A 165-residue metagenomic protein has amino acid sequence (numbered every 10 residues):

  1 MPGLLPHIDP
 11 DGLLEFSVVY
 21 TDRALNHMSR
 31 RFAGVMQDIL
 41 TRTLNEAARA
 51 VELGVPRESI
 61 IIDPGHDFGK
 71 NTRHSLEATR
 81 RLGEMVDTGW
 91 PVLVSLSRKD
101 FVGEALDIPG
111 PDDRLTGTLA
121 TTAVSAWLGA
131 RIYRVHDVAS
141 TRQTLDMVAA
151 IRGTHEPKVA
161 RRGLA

Functional and structural regions predicted by a protein language model:
M1-L53, E58, F68-A165: Active-site-adjacent loop and "lid" segments of alpha/beta metabolic enzymes
